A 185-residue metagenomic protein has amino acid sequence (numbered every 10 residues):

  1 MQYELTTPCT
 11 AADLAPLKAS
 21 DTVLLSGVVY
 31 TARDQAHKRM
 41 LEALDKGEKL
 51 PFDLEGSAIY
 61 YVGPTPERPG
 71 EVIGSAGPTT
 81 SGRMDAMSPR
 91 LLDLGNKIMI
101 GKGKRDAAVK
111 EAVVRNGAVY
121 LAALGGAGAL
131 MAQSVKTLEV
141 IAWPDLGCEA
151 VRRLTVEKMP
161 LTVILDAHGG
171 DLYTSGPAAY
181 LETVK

Functional and structural regions predicted by a protein language model:
M1-C9: Short, structured beta-strand/loop micro-motifs enriched in basic residues and often containing a Trp
P8-D13, G47-E48: Short secondary-structure capping/turn segments at boundaries of alpha-helices and beta-strands
T10-A11, V28-A32, A167: Short, charged beta-turn/beta-strand-edge "cap" motif at the junction between a beta-strand and an adjacent loop
T31-A32, A36-M159: Feature captures the catalytic cores and cofactor-binding loops of soluble hydro-lyases/lyases that act on carboxylate
S88, I164-K185: Active-site/ligand-binding-proximal alpha/beta "capping" segment
